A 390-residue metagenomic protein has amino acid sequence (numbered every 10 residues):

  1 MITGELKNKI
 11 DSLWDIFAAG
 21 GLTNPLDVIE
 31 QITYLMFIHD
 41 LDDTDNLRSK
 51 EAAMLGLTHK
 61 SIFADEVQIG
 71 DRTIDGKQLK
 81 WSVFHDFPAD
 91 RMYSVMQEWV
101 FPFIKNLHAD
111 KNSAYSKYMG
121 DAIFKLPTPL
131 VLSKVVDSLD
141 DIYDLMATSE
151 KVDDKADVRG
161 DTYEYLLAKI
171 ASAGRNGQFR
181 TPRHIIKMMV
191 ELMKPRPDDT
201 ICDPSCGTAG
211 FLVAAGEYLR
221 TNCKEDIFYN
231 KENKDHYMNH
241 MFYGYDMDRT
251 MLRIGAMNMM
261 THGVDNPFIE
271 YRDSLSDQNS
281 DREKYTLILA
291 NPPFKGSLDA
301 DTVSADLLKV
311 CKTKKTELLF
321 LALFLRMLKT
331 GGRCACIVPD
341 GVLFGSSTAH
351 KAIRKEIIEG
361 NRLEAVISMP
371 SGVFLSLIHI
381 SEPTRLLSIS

Functional and structural regions predicted by a protein language model:
M1-P197, F268-S276, S368-V373: Non-catalytic, mostly N-terminal accessory regions of nucleic-acid modification and defense proteins
T23, D299-T316, D340-H350, P370-S376: Short, contiguous acidic/charged loop-to-helix segments that flank catalytic cores in large enzymes
N176-A290, K295-S297, D306, K314 (+3 more regions): Conserved S-adenosyl-L-methionine
L328-R333: Short glycine-dipeptide loop
C334-V338: Short beta-strand segments at enzyme active-site cores
R362-L377, S381: Class I S-adenosyl-L-methionine
I378-E382, L386-S390: Single conserved hydrophobic/aromatic residue that forms the stacking wall/gate of nucleotide- or nucleobase-binding
